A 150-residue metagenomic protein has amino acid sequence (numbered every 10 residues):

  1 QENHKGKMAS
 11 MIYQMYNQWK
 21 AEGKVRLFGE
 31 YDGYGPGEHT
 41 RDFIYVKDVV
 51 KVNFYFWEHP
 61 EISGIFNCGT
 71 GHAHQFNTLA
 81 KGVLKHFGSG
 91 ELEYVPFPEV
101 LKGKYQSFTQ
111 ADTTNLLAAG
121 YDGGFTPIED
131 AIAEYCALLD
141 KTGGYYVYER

Functional and structural regions predicted by a protein language model:
Q1-M11: Flexible, glycine-rich beta-alpha linker
W19-R150: C-terminal substrate-binding subdomain of Rossmann-fold SDR/epimerase-dehydratase oxidoreductases
